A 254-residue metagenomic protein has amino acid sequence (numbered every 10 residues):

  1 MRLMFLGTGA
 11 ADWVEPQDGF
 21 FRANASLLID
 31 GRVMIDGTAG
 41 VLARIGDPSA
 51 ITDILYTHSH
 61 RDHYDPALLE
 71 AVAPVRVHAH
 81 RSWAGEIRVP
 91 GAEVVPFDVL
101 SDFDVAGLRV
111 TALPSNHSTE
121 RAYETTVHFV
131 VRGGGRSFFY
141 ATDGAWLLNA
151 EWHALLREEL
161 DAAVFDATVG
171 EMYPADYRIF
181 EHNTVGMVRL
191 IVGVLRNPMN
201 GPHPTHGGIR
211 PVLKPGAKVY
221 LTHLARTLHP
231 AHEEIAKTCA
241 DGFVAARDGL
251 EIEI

Functional and structural regions predicted by a protein language model:
M1-D47, Y123-T142: Conserved beta-strand hairpin/beta-sheet module of binuclear metal-dependent hydrolase folds, prominently
L3, L27, H58, V110 (+6 more regions): Divalent metal-coordination and catalytic microenvironments
T8-A10, R32, G37-G40, H58-S59 (+7 more regions): Active-site metal-binding loops of divalent metal-dependent hydrolases
R32-V33, D53, L108, R136-Y140 (+2 more regions): Structural motif
G37-H80, E159-A163, T168: Active-site metal-binding motif and surrounding structural segment of the metallo-beta-lactamase
R44-P48, L69, D102-G107, E151-L156 (+1 more regions): Short amphipathic alpha-helix with an adjacent loop that forms part of the alpha/beta core around
A79-G135, G242-I252: Metallo-beta-lactamase
L147-L250: Cap/insert and terminal regions of metallo-dependent hydrolase folds
